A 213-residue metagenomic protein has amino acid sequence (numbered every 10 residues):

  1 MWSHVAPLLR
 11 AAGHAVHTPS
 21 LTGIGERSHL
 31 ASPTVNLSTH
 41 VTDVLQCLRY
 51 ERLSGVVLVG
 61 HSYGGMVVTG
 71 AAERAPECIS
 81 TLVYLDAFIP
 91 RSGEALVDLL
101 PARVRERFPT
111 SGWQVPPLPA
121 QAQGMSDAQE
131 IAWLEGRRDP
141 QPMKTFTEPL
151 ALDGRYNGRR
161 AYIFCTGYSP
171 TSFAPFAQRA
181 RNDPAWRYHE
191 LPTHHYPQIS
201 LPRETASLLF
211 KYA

Functional and structural regions predicted by a protein language model:
M1-S28: Conserved HGGG/HGGXW glycine-rich cap/lid loop of the alpha/beta-hydrolase fold
A15, G23-V56, E73-R74, L99-P101: Active-site loop/oxyanion-hole signature of alpha/beta-hydrolase fold enzymes
S20, V57, S80-V83: Residue in the alpha/beta-hydrolase core beta-strand immediately N-terminal to the catalytic nucleophile
P33, E73-P117, T171-Q178: Flexible "cap/lid" loop of the alpha/beta hydrolase fold
V59-G60, G64, V68: Gly/Ala-rich beta-loop-alpha elbow adjacent to hydrolase catalytic centers
L82, A161-Y168: Conserved strand-to-loop "acid loop" that flanks and positions the catalytic carboxylate
G136-D153: Active-site nucleophile elbow and catalytic-triad environment of alpha/beta-hydrolase enzymes
T166-P192, I199, E204-S207, K211-Y212: Conserved loop-alpha-helix segment in the C-terminal half of the alpha/beta-hydrolase fold that carries the catalytic
